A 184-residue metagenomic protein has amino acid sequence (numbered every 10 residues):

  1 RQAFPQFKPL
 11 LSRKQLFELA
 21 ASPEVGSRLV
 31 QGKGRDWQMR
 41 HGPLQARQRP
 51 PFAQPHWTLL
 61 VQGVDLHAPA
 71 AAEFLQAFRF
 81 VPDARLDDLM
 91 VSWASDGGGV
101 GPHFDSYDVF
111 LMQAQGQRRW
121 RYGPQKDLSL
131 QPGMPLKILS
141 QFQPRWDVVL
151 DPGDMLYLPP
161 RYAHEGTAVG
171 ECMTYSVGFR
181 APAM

Functional and structural regions predicted by a protein language model:
P5-P9, R13-D154, Y162-M184: Active-site region of the double-stranded beta-helix
Y157: Conserved beta-strand-loop-short alpha-helix elements that form and flank the Mn2+/Mg2+-coordinating active site
